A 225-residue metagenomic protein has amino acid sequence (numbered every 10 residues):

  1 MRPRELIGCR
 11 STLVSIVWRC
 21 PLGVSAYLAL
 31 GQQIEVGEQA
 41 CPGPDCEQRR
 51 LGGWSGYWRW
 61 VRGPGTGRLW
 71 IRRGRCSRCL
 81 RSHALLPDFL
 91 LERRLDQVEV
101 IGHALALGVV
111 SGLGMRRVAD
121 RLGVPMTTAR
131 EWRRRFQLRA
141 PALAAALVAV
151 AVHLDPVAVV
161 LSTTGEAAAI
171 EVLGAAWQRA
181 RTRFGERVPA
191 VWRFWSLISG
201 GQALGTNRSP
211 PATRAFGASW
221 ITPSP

Functional and structural regions predicted by a protein language model:
M1-G23, V36-G37, A142-P225: Long C-terminal interaction/binding lobes of large macromolecular proteins
M1-L90: Short, conserved DNA-binding cores of transcription-related domains
R75-G165: Short, positively charged, Gly/Tyr-enriched micro-motifs that form contact patches at catalytic or ligand/partner
